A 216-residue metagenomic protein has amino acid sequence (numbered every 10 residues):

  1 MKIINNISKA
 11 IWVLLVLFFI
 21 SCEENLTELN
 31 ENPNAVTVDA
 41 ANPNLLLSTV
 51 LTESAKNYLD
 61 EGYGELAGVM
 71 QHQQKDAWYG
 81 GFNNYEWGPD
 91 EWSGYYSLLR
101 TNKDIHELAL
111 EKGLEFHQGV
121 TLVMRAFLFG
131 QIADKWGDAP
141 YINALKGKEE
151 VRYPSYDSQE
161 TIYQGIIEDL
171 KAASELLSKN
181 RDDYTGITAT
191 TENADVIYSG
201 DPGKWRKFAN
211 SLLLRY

Functional and structural regions predicted by a protein language model:
M1-E31: Bacterial Sec-dependent N-terminal signal peptides
I7-K9, E28-N30, N34-T37, E115 (+3 more regions): Short, well-ordered helical secondary-structure segments
L17-I20, N57, A133, N180: Hydrophobic alpha-helical elements and their junctions with loops/disorder across both membrane and soluble proteins
C22-G81, Y85-G88, S93-Y96, D104 (+1 more regions): Membrane-proximal, proline-rich intrinsically disordered regions
Q71-M124, L128-Y216: Structured, solvent-exposed acidic/aromatic patches
